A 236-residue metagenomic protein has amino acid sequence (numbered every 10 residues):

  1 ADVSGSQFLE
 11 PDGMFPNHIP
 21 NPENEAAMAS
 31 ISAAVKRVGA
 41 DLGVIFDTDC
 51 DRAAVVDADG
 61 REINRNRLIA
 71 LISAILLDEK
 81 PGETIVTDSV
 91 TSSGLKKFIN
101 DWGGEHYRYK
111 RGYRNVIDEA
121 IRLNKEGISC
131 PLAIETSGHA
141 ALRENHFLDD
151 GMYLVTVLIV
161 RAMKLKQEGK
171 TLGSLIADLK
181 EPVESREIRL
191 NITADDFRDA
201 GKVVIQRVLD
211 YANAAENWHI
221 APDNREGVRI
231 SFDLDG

Functional and structural regions predicted by a protein language model:
A1: Active-site pocket-lining segments that scaffold enzyme catalytic pockets across diverse folds
S4-V56: N-terminal small/polar loop signature for handling phosphorylated ligands or for N-terminal nucleophile
G5-F8, R61-K80, G151-V160: Gly/Ser/Thr-rich active-site loops/lids in small-molecule metabolic enzymes that frequently grip phosphoryl groups
G13-I19, A74-L76, V116-I121: Short, charged, surface-exposed secondary-structure boundary motifs
H18-E23, G60-N64, V86, V90 (+1 more regions): Alpha-helix capping and helix-loop boundary segments enriched in small/acidic/polar residues
A27-S30, L68, I72, N115: Well-ordered alpha-helical segments embedded in enzymatic catalytic cores
L42, K80-G236: Phosphate-binding and adjacent anionic-ligand microenvironments
D51-L71, L95-K96: Short Gly/Thr/Asp-enriched flexible loops that form oxyanion-binding sites at enzyme active sites
